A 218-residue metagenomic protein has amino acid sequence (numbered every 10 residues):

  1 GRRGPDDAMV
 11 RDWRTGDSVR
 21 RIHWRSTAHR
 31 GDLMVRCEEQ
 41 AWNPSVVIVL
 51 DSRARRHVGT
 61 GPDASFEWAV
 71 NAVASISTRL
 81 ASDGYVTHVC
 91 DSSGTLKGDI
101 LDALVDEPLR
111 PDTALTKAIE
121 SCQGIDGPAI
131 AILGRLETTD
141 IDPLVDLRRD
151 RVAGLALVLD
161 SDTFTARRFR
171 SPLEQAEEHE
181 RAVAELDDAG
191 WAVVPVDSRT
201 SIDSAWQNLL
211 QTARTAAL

Functional and structural regions predicted by a protein language model:
G1-T95, P128-I132, P143-D146: An amphipathic, basic-hydrophobic helix/alpha-beta surface used to engage anionic, phosphate-rich ligands or surfaces
S93-A118: Short, charged loop segments at secondary-structure junctions
R110, A114-L218: Von Willebrand factor type A / integrin I
